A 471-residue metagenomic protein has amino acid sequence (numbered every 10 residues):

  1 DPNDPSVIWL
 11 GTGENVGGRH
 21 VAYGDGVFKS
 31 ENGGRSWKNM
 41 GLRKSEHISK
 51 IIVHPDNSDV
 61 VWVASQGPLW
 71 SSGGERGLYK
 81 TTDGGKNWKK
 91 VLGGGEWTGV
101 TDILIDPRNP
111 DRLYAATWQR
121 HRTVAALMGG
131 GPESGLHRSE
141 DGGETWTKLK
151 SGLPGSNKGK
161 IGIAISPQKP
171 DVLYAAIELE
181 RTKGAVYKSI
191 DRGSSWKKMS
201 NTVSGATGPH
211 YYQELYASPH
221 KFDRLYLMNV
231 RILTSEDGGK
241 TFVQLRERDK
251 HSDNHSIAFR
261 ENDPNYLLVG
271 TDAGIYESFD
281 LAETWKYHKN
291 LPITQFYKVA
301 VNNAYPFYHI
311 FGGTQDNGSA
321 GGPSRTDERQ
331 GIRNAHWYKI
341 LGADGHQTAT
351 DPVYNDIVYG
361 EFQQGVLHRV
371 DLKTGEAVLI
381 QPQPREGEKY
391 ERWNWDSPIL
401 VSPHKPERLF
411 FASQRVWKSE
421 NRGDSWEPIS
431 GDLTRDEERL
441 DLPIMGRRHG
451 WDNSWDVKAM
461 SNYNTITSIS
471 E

Functional and structural regions predicted by a protein language model:
D1-E471: Beta-propeller blade termini and top-face loops
